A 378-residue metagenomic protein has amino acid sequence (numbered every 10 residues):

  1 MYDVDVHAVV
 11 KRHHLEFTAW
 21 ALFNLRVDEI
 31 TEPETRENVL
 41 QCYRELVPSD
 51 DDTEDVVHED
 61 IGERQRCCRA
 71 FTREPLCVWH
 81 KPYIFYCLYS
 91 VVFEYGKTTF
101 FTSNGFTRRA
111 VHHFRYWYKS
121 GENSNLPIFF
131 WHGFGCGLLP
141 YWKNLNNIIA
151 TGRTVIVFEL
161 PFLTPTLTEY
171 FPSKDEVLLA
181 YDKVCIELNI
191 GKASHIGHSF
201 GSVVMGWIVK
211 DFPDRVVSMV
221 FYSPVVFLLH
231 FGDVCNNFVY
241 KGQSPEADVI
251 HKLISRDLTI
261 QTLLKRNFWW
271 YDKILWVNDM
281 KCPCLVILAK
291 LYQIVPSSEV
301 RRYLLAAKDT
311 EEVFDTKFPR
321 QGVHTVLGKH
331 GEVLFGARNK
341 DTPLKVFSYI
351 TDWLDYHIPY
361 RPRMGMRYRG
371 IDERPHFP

Functional and structural regions predicted by a protein language model:
N125-G133: Short beta-strand element of the alpha/beta-hydrolase
Y141, I148-L167, V323-L327: Conserved alpha/beta-hydrolase
N144, P296-T310: Short alpha-helix in the alpha/beta-hydrolase fold that links the catalytic acid
L160, V220-H230: Active-site nucleophile loop of the alpha/beta-hydrolase fold
D175-A193: Conserved acidic catalytic loop of the alpha/beta-hydrolase fold
I196-M205: Gly/Ala-rich beta-loop-alpha elbow adjacent to hydrolase catalytic centers
M280-K281, V286-L288, Y292: Short beta-strand/loop motif that positions the catalytic acidic residue of the alpha/beta-hydrolase fold
E312-V313, K317-P378: Catalytic active-site module of serine/aspartate enzymes centered on a nucleophile-bearing elbow/loop
